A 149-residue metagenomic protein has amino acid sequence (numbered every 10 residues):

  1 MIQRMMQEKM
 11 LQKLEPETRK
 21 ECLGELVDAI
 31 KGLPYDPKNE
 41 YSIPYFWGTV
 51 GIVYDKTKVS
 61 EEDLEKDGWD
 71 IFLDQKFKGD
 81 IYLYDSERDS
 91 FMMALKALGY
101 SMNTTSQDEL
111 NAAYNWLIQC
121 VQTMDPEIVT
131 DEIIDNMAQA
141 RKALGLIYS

Functional and structural regions predicted by a protein language model:
M1-Q139: Extracytoplasmic ligand-binding site segments that recognize negatively charged/polar headgroups
S86-E87, I147-S149: Short, well-ordered beta-to-alpha junction loops that form the rim of enzyme active sites and present histidine/acidic
P126-E127, A143-Y148: Paired acidic/hydrophobic, glycine-rich loop segments that form the ligand-binding mouth/hinge of periplasmic-binding
